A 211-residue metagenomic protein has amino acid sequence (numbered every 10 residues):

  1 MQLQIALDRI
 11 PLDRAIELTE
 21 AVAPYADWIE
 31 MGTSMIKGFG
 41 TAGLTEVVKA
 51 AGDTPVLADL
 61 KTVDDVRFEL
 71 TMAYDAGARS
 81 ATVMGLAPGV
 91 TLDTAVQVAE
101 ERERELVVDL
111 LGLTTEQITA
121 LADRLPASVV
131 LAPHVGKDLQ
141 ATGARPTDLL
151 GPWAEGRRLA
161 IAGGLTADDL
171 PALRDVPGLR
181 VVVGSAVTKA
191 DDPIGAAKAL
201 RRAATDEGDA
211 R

Functional and structural regions predicted by a protein language model:
M1-R67, D75, D123-R124, A167 (+2 more regions): Conserved N-terminal beta1-alpha1 strand-loop-helix module at the mouth
L3, D65-G156: Conserved anion-binding
I5-R9, M31-T33, A58-T62, G85 (+4 more regions): A cross-domain feature marking catalytic cores of carbohydrate-active enzymes and several ubiquitous metabolic/repair
A21, E46, M72, A172-L173 (+1 more regions): Well-formed, non-transmembrane alpha-helical positions, independent of function
A23-D27, A51-D53, E103, P126-A127 (+2 more regions): Short glycine/proline-enriched coil/turn segments at helix->beta-strand junctions
D27-E30, P55-V56, S80-V83, L106-V107 (+2 more regions): Short hydrophobic/aromatic-enriched beta-strand-loop microsegments
A95, A99, R174-D175, A186-R211: C-terminal helical cap(s) of enzyme catalytic domains, especially alpha/beta-barrels
S128-G195: Active-site/ligand-binding-proximal alpha/beta "capping" segment
